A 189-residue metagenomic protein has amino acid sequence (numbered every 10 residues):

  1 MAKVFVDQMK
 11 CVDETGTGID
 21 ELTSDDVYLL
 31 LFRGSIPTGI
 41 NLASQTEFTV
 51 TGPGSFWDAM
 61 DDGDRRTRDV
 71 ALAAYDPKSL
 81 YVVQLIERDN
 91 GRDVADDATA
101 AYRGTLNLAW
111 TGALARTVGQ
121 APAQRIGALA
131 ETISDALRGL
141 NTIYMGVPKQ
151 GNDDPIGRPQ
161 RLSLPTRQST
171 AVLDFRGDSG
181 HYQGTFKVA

Functional and structural regions predicted by a protein language model:
M1-Y28: C2/C2-like lipid-binding beta-sandwich modules
A2, E14-T17, F32, I36 (+1 more regions): A composition-biased, non-transmembrane "mature-region" signal
C11-T17, L85-N90, R176: Short beta-strand-plus-loop segments that form exposed binding edges in beta-rich domains
D25-P37, L85: Extended low-complexity, serine/threonine- and proline-enriched intrinsically disordered segments
L29, M60-Q120, N141-P148: Eukaryotic beta-sheet cores, primarily in C2 and C2-like/PH beta-sandwich modules
G39-D62, P159: Solvent-exposed serine/threonine-rich low-complexity stretches and specific carbohydrate-binding patches
R116-R138: Membrane-interacting helical modules
N152-P159, S163-A189: Peripheral membrane interaction modules
